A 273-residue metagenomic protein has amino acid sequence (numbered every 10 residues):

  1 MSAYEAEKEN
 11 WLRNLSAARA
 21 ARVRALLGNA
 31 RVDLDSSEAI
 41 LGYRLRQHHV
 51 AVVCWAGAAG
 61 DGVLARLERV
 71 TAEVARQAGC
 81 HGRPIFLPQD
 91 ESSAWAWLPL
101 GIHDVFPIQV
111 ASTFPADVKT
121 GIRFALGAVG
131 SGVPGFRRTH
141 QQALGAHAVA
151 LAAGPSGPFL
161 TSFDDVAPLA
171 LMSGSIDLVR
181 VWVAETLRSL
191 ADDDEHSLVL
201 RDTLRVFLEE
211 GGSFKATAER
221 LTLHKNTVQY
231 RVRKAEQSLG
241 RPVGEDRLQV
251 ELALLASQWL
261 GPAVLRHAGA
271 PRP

Functional and structural regions predicted by a protein language model:
M1-R24: Short, charged amphipathic alpha-helical surface segments
A25-L26, V32-P273: Cytosolic nucleotide-utilizing catalytic cores of signal-transduction proteins
